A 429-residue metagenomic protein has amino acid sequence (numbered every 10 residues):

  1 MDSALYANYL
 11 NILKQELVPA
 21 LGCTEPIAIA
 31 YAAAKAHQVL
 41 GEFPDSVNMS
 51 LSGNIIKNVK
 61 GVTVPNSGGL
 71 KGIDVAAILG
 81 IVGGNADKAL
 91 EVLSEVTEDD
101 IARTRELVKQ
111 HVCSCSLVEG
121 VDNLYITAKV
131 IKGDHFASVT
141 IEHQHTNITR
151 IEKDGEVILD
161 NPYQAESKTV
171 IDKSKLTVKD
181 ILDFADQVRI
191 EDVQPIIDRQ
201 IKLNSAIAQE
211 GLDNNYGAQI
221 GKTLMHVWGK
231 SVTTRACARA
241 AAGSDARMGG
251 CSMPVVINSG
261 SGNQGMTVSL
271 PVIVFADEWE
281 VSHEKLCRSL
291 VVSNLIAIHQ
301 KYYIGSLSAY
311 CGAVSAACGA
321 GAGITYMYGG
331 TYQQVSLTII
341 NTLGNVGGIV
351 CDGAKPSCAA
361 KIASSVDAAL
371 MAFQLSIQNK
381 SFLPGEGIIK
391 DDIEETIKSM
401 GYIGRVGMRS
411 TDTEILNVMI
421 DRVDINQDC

Functional and structural regions predicted by a protein language model:
M1-L10, F43-I56, S231-G250, S282-Q300 (+1 more regions): Acidic-glycine-rich active-site phosphate/pyrophosphate-binding loop
Y9-P19, I55-T63, R247-I257, A297-L307 (+1 more regions): Glycine/charged-rich beta-loop-alpha catalytic/anionic-binding loops adjacent to active sites
P19-K35, M253-L270, C311-S315: Conserved phosphate/anionic-ligand binding catalytic regions in large, soluble enzymes, centered on
A20-T24, L51-N58, V62-P65, Q144-T146 (+6 more regions): A structural signal for small-residue-enriched, beta-sheet-centric alpha/beta enzyme cores and oligomeric scaffold folds
I27-I126, V130: Early transmembrane hairpin of solute transport permeases
H37-V39, P65, F275-R288, I298-S364 (+1 more regions): Hydrophobic alpha-helical bundle architecture
F43-V47, K88-L93, C115-S116, E191-I197 (+7 more regions): Flexible, glycine/charged-enriched surface loops at secondary-structure junctions
V108-G250, I415-C429: Signature of multi-pass transmembrane helix bundles
